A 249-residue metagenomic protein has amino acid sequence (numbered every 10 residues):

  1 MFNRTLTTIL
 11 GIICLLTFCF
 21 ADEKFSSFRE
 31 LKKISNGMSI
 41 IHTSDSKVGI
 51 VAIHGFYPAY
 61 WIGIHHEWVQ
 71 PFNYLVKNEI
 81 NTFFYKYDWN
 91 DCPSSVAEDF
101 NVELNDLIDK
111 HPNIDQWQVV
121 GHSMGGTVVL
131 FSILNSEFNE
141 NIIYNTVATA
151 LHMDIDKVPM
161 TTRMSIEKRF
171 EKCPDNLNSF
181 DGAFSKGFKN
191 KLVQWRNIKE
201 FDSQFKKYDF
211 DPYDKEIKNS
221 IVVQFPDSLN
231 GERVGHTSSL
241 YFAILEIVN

Functional and structural regions predicted by a protein language model:
F2-D22: Classical Sec-dependent N-terminal signal peptides that target proteins to the secretory pathway
A21-D115: Active-site catalytic motif of lipid deacylating hydrolases and related acyltransferases
V51, F83, N145, V193-R196: Hydrophobic/aromatic beta-strand patches that form the interior of the parallel beta-sheet core in alpha/beta enzyme
P58, A97-K189: Serine-dependent carboxylesterase/thioesterase catalytic core of lipase-like alpha/beta-hydrolase/SGNH enzymes
I64-H65, M153-M160, S203-D209: Short aromatic-enriched loop/helix-cap "lid" or pocket-rim segments at secondary-structure transitions that line
E67-P71, S136-F138, T161-M164, D211-Y213: Glycine-rich, phosphate-binding/catalytic loops in enzymes
Y85-W89, T149, N197: Active-site loop/turn elements of alpha/beta-hydrolase fold enzymes, especially the short glycine-/histidine-rich
E167-E171, D175-N249: C-terminal catalytic-base region of ester-bond hydrolases, centering on the histidine of the charge-relay
